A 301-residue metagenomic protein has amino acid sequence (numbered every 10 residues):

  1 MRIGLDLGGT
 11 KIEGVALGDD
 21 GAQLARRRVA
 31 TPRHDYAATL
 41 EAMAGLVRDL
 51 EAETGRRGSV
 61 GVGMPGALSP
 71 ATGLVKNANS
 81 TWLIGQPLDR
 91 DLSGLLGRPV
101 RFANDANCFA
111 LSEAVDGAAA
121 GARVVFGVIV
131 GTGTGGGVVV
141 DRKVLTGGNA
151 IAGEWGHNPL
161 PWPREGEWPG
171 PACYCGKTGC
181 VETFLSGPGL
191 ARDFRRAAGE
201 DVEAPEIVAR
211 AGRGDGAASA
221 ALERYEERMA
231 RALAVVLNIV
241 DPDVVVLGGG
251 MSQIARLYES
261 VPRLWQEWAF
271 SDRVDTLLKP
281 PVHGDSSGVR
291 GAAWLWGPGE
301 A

Functional and structural regions predicted by a protein language model:
M1-S59, S69-T72, R90-V100, E113-A122 (+1 more regions): ATP-binding/phosphotransfer module of carbohydrate and carboxylate kinases, centering on a glycine-rich
D6, G61-P65, A103, G127-G133 (+1 more regions): Short beta-strand segments
G9, G66, C108: Short, glycine/acidic-enriched loop or turn micro-motifs at the edges of active sites
A22-Q23, V75, V144-L145: Hydrophobic "anchor" residues
R26-R28, A78, G147: Residue-level detector of high-confidence beta-strand sites
A30-P32, L83, I151-E154: A short acidic/small-residue loop/turn micro-motif
S80-G85, R101-N107, G127-V130, K279-S286: Active-site nucleophile and cofactor-binding loops and adjacent substrate-binding regions of central metabolic enzymes
A122-F184: Glycine-rich phosphate-binding loop of actin/hexokinase-like ATP-binding domains
